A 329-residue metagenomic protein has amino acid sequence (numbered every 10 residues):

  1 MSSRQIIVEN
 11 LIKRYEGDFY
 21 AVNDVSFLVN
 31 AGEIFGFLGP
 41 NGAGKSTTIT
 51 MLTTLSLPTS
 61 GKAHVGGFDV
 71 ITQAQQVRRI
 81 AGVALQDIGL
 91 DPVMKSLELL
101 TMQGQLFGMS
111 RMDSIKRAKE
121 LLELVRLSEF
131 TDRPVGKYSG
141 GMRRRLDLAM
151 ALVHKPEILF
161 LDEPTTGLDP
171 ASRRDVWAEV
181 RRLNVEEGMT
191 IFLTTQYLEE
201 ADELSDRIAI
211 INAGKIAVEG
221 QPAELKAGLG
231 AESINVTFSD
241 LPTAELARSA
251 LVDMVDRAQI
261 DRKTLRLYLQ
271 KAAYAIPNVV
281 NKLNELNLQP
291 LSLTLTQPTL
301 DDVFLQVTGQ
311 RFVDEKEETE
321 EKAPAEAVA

Functional and structural regions predicted by a protein language model:
P40-G44: Walker A (P-loop) phosphate-binding loop of ABC-type ATPase nucleotide-binding domains
T101, Q105, M112-F130: Conserved ABC ATPase "signature" region
P134-Y138: Conserved ABC ATPase signature
K155: Conserved catalytic motifs of ABC-family nucleotide-binding domains
L159-D162: Catalytic Walker B motif of ABC-type/P-loop ATPase nucleotide-binding domains
A178-Q270, T294: ABC transporter nucleotide-binding domain
